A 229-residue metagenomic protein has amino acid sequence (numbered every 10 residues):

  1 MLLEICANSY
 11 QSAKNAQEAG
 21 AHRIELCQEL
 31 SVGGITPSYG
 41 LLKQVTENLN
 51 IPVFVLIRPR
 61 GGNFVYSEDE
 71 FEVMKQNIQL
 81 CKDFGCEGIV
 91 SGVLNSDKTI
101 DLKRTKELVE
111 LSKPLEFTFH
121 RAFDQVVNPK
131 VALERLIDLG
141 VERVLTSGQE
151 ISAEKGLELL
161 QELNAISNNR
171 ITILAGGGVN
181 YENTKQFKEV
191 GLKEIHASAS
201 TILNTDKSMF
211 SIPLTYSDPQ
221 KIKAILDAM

Functional and structural regions predicted by a protein language model:
M1-I24, E29-T36: N-terminal pre-domain/capping segments
L3-A7, I24-L26, V45, V53-I57 (+5 more regions): Hydrophobic faces of well-ordered beta-strands that scaffold small-molecule active sites in alpha/beta enzyme cores
N8-N15, V65-I78, D124-L139, L163-I173 (+1 more regions): Catalytic cores of alpha/beta
Q11, L30-F54, D69-E72, V93-K113 (+4 more regions): Active-site-adjacent beta->alpha loops and helix N-cap segments on the catalytic face of soluble alpha/beta enzymes
E18-I24, L49-P52, G85-G88, L111-L115 (+3 more regions): Glycine-enriched alpha-helix->loop->beta-strand junction motifs that scaffold or abut catalytic
P59-F64: Glycine-rich nucleotide/cofactor/substrate-binding loop typically near the N-terminus or early in the first domain
Q76-V93, D97-I100: Ordered, amphipathic secondary-structure segments that act as subunit-interaction surfaces in large macromolecular
F187-M229: Long hydrophobic alpha-helical segments typical of transmembrane helices together with their membrane-interfacial
